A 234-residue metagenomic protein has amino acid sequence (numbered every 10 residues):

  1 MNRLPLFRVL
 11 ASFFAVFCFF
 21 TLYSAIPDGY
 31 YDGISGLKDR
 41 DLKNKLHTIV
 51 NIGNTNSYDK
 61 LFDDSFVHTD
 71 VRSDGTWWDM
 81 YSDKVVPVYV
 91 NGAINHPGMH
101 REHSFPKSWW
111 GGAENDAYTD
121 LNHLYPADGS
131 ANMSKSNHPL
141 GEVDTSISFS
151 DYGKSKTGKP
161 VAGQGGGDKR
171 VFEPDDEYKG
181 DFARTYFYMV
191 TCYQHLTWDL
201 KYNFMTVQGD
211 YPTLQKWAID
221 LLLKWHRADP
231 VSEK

Functional and structural regions predicted by a protein language model:
M1-F7: N-terminal secretory signal peptides that target proteins for export/translocation
L4, V88-N91, K234: Short, charged low-complexity linear motifs
L10-T21: Bacterial N-terminal signal peptides
Y23-D83: N-terminal module-boundary/linker segments of secreted carbohydrate-active enzymes
G33, L61-T69, P87-A93, F172-D175 (+1 more regions): Intrinsically disordered, low-complexity boundary segments flanking structured domains
W77-D79, D83-G98: Short, His- and charge-rich active-site/binding loops that engage polyanionic ligands
A93-K234: Domain-level detector of nuclease and nuclease-like folds in predominantly extracellular/periplasmic contexts
